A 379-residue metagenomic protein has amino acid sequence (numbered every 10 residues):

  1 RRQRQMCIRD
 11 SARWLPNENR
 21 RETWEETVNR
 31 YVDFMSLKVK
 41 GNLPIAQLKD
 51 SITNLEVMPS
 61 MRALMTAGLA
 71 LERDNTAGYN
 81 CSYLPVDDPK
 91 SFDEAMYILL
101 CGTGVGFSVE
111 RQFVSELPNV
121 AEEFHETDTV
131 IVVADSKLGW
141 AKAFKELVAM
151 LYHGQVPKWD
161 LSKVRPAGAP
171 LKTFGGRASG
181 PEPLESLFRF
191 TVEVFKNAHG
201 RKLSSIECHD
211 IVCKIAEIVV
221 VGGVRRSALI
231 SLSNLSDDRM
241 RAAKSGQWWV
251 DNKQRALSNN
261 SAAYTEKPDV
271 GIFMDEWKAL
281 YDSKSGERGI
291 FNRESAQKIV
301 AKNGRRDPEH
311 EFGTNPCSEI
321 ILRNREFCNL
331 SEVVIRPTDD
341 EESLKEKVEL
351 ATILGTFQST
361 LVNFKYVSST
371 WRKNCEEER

Functional and structural regions predicted by a protein language model:
R1-R379: Extended catalytic cores of very large enzyme megasubunits
